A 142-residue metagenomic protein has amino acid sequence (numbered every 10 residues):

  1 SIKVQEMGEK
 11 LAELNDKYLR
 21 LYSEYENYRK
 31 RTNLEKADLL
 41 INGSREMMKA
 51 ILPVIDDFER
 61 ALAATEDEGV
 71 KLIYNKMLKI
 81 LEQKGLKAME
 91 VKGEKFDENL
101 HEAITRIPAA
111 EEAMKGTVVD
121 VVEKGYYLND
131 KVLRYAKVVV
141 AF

Functional and structural regions predicted by a protein language model:
I2-N99: Charge-dense, E/K-rich amphipathic alpha-helical interfaces
A12, E98, M114, K131-V132: Short flexible coil/turn linkers enriched for glycine and charged/polar residues that connect secondary-structure
A88-E90, T105-R106, D120, V140: Structural signal for conserved beta-strand scaffold positions within catalytic alpha/beta enzyme cores
E94, E111, V121: Short, conserved loop-to-beta-strand elements that form functional interface hotspots
E98-A113, T117: Non-DNA-binding regulatory cores of transcription-related proteins, predominantly C-terminal effector-binding
T117-F142: A hydrophobic membrane-anchoring alpha-helix module
